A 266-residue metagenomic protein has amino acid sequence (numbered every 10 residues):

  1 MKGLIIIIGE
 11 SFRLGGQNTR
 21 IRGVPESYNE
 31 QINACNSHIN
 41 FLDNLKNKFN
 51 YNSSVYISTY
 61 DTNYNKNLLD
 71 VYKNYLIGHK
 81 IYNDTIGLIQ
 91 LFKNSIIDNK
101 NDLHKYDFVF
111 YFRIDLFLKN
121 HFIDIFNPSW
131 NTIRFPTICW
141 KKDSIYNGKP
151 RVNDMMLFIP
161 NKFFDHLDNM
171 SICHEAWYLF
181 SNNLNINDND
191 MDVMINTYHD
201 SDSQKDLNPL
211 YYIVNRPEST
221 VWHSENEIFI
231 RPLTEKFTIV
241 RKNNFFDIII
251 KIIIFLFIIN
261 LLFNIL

Functional and structural regions predicted by a protein language model:
M1-F108, I258: N-terminal anchoring/stem segment of glycosyltransferases
K2, V109, R113, D154: Extracellular structured ligand-interaction cores
F12, T62, L116-F117, F164: Conserved beta-strand elements of beta-rich interaction domains across eukaryotes, especially beta-propellers
N18-R20, I123-I125, M170-S171: Short coil/turn segments at secondary-structure boundaries
L88, L118-H121, T137-K141, I145-I252: Catalytic core and acceptor-binding pocket of nucleotide-sugar-dependent glycosyltransferases
K93-I138: GT-A fold catalytic core of metal-dependent nucleotide-sugar glycosyltransferases, centered on the diacidic
I249-L266: Terminal signal-anchor or tail-anchor transmembrane helices that tether membrane-associated enzymes to cellular
